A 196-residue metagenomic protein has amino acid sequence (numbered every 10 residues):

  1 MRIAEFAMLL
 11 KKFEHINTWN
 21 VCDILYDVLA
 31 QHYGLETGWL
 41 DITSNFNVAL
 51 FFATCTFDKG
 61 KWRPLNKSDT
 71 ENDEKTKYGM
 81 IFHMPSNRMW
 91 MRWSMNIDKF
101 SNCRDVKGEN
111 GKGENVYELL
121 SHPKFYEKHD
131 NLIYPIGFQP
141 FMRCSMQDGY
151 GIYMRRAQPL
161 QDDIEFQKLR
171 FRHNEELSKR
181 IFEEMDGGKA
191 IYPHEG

Functional and structural regions predicted by a protein language model:
M1-G196: Catalytic-core elements of nucleic-acid end-processing and repair enzymes
